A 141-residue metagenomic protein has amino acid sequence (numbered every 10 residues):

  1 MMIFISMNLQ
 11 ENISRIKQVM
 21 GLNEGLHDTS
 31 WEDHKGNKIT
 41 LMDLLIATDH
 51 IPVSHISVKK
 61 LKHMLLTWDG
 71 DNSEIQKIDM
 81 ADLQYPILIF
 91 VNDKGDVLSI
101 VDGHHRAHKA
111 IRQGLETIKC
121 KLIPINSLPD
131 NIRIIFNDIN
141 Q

Functional and structural regions predicted by a protein language model:
M1-K35, L41-D43, A47, S54 (+2 more regions): Intrinsically disordered, compositionally biased, charge-dense segments
I5-M7, Q18-M20, E24, I39-D43 (+5 more regions): Intrinsic-disorder/low-complexity peptide segments enriched for small residues
N12-S14, K59, G103-R106: Short alpha-helical segments used as structural interaction elements across diverse proteins
S30, N37, M42, S73-I75 (+1 more regions): Residue-level detector of functional hotspots within protein domains
L45-V101, I111-R112, E116-K119: Short alpha-helix boundary/capping and kink motifs at helix termini
G95-Q141: Basic- and aromatic-enriched surface patches that contact anionic nucleotides/nucleic acids
